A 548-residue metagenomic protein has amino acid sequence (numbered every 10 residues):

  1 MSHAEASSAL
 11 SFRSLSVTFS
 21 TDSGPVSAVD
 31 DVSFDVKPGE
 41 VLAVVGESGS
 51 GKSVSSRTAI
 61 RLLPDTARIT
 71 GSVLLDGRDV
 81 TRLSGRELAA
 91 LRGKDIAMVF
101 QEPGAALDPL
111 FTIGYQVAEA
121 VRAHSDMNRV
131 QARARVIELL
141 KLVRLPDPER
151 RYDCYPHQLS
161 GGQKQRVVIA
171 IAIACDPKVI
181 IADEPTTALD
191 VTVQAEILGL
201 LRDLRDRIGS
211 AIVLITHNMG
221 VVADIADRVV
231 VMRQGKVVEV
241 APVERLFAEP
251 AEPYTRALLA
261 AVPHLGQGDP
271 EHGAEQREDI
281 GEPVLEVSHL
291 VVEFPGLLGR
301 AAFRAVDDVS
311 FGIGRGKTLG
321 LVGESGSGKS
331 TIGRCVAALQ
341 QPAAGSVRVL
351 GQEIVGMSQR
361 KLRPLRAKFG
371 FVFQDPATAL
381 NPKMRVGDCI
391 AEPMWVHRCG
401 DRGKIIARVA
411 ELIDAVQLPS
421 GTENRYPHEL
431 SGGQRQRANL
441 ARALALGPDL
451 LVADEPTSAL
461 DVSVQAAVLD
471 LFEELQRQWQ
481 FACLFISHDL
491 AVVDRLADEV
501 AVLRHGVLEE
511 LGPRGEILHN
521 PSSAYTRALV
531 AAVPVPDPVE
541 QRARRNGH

Functional and structural regions predicted by a protein language model:
R68-D79, G345-E353: Conserved ABC transporter NBD signature motif
V80-A97, Y115, A123, R129 (+6 more regions): ABC ATPase NBD coupling module
Q131-R150, G403-G421, V530-A531: Conserved ABC ATPase "signature" region
C154-L159, Q163, Y426-L430, Q434: Conserved ABC ATPase signature
D176, G447: Conserved catalytic motifs of ABC-family nucleotide-binding domains
V222-D224, V493-R495: A short, surface-exposed alpha-helical micro-motif characterized by mixed small hydrophobic and charged/polar residues
V237-A241, E249, L508-G512, N520: ABC ATPase "signature
